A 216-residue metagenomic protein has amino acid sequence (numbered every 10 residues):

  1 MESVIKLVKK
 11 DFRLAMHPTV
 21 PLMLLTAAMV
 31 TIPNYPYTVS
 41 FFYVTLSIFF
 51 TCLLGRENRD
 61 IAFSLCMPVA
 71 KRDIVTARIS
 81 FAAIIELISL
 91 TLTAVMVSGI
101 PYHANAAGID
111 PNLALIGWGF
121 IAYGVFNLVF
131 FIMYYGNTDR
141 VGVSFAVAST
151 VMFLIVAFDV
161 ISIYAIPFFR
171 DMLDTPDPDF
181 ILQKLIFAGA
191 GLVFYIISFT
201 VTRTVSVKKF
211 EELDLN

Functional and structural regions predicted by a protein language model:
M1-R59, A77-N216: Hydrophobic alpha-helical transmembrane segments of membrane proteins
D73-V75: Alpha-helix N-cap/helix-start motif at helix boundaries, enriched for small hydrophobics
